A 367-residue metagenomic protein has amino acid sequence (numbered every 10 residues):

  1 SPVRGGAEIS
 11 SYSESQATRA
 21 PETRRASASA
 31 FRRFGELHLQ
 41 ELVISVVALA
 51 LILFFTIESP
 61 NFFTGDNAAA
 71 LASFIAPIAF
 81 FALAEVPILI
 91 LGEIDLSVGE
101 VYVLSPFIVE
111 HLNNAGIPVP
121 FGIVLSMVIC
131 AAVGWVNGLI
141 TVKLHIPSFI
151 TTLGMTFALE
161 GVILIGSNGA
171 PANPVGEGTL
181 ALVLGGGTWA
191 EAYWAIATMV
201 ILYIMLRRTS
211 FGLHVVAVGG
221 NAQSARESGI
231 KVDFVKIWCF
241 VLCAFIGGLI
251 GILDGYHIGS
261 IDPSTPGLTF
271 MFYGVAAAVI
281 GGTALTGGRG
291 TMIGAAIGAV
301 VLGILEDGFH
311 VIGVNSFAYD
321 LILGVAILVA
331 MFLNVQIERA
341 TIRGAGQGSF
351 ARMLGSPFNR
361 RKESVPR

Functional and structural regions predicted by a protein language model:
P2-L49, L53, E227-F234, F309-R367: Cytosolic-side transmembrane-helix boundaries in multi-pass membrane proteins
F31-E36, L89, I94, A131-P174 (+3 more regions): Short loop segments and helix-boundary regions at transmembrane helix junctions of multi-pass inner-membrane proteins
I44-T56, E85, T156-G161, W194-I204 (+4 more regions): Hydrophobic core segments of alpha-helical transmembrane domains in multi-pass membrane transport and ion-translocation
L49-A115, I140-H145, V275-A278, G282-M292 (+1 more regions): Single transmembrane alpha-helix segments in multi-pass membrane proteins
E58-A70, V162-N168, L206-G212, F240-A277: Inter-helical junctions in multi-pass inner-membrane proteins, predominant in energy-converting antiporter-like
P118-S126, A132-N137, T141, G187-D262: Helix-loop-helix "hairpin" substructures at the membrane interface of multi-pass membrane proteins
L144, S148-T209, V235-W238, H257-G267 (+1 more regions): Transmembrane helix-bundle core of multi-pass membrane transporters and related energy-transducing complexes
G247, D262-G324: Transmembrane alpha-helical segments in multi-pass inner-membrane proteins
